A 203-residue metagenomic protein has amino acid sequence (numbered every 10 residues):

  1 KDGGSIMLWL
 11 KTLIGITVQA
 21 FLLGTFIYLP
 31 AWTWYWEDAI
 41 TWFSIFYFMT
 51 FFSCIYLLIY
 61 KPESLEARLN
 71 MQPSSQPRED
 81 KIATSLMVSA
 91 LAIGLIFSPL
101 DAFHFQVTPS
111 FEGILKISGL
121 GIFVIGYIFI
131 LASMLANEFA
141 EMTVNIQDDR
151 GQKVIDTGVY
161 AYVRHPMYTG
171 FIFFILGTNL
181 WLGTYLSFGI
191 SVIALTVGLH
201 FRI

Functional and structural regions predicted by a protein language model:
K1-I6: Short, Lys/Arg-enriched N-terminal segments with co-localized hydrophobic residues within the first ~10-30 amino acids
M7, Q72-I82, V107-I114, S118 (+1 more regions): Membrane-interfacial loop-to-transmembrane-helix junctions in polytopic alpha-helical membrane proteins
T12-T25, W34-W36, W42-F51, I114-N137 (+1 more regions): Hydrophobic transmembrane alpha-helices
L22, T84-S98: Hydrophobic alpha-helical transmembrane segments of multi-pass integral membrane proteins
A31-W34, L100-G113: Membrane-interface helix termini and inter-helical loops of multi-pass transporters
F51-E66, L131-M142: Membrane-water interface of transmembrane alpha-helices
S64-S89, I146-Y160: Juxtamembrane helix-capping/reentrant segments at transmembrane boundaries
A92-V107, F129-S133: Membrane-helix exit/interface motif
